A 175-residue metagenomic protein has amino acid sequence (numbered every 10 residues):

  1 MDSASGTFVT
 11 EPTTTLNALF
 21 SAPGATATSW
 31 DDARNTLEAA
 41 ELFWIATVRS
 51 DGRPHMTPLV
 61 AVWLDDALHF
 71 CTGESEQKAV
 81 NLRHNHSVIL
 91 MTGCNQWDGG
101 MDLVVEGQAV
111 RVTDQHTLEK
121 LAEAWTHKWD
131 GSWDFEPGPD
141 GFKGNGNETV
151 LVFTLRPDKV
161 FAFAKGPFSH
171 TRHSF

Functional and structural regions predicted by a protein language model:
M1-A27, M101-F175: Charged, gly/pro-rich active-site loop segments
L16-W44: Short, basic/aromatic recognition patches
W30, S75-E76: Structural motif corresponding to alpha-helix initiation and N-cap regions
R34-N35, V60, V80, K143-N145: Short secondary-structure boundary/capping segments
L37-E38, R83-H84, T126: Alpha-helix boundary recognition
A40-E74, V80-L82, V88-G93, M101-V105: Short beta-strand segments
D51-R53, Q96-D98, K143-N147: A short beta-turn/loop motif at secondary-structure boundaries
E76-K78, W97, S169-H170: Short, surface-exposed beta-strand-loop junctions and turns on beta-sheet-rich folds
